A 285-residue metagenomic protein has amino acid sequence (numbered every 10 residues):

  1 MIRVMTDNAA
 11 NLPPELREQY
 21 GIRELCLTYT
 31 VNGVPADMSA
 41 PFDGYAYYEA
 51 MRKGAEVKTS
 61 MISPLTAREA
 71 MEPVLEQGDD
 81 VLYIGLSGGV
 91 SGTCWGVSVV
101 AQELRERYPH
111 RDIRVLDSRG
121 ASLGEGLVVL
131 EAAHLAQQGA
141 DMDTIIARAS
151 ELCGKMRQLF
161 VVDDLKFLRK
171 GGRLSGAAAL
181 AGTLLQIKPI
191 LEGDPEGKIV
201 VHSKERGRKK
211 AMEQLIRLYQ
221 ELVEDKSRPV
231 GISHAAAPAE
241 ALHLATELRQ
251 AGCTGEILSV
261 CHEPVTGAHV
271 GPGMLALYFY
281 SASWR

Functional and structural regions predicted by a protein language model:
M1, Q77-D80, C253: Short loop/turn motifs at secondary-structure junctions
R3, A9-R23, T28-T30, V90-T93 (+3 more regions): Mixed-charge interfacial surface used for oligomerization/domain docking and macromolecular partner engagement
R3-T66: N-terminal glycine-rich anion-binding loop in soluble enzyme alpha/beta folds
R52-V99, M142, I146: Glycine-rich phosphate- or other oxyanion-binding loops that anchor nucleotides, phosphorylated ligands
G85, R114-V115: A glycine-rich beta-strand to alpha-helix segment that forms a phosphate/ribose-binding loop at ligand/cofactor sites
